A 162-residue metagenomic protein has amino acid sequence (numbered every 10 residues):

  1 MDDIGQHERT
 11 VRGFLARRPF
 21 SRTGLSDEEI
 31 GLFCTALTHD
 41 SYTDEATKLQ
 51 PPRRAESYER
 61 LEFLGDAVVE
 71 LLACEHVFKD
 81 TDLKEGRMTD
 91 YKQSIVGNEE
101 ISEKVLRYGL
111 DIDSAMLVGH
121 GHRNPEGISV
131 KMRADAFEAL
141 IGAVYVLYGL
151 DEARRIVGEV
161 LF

Functional and structural regions predicted by a protein language model:
D2-F162: RNase III-family endoribonuclease catalytic core
